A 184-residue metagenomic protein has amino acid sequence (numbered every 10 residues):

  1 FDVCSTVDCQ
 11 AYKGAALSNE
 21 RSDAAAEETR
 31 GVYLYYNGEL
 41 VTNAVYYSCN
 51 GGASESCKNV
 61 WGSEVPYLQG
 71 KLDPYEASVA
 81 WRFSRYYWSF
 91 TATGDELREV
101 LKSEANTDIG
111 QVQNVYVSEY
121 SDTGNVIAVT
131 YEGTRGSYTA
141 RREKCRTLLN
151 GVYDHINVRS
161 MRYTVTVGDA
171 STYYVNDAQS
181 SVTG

Functional and structural regions predicted by a protein language model:
F1-G184: Conserved, single-site charged/polar hotspot
